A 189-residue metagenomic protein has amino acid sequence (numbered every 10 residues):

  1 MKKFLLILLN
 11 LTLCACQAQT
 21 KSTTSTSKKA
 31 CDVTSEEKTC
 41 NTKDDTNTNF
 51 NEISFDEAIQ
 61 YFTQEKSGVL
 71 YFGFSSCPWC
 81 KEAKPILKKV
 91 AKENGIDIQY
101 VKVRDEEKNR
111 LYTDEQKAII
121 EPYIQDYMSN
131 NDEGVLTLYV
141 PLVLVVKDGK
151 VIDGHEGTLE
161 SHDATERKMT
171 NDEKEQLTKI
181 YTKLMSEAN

Functional and structural regions predicted by a protein language model:
M1-F4: Positively charged n-region of N-terminal signal peptides that target proteins for export
T12-A15: C-terminal motif of bacterial Sec signal peptides marking the signal peptidase cleavage site
Q17-Q19: Bacterial signal peptide processing site
S22-E65, Q176-N189: N-terminal leader/targeting and pre-domain segments
T63-S75: Short active-site neighborhood of thiol/selenol oxidoreductases, capturing the structured segment around
F72, I96-P122: Thiol-based oxidoreductase modules, predominantly thioredoxin-like and allied folds used for disulfide exchange
K81-E93: Typically the conserved alpha-helix immediately C-terminal to a functionally engaged Cys/Sec in thioredoxin-like
G134-N189: Non-catalytic, surface beta->alpha helical segment in thiol-disulfide oxidoreductase systems
